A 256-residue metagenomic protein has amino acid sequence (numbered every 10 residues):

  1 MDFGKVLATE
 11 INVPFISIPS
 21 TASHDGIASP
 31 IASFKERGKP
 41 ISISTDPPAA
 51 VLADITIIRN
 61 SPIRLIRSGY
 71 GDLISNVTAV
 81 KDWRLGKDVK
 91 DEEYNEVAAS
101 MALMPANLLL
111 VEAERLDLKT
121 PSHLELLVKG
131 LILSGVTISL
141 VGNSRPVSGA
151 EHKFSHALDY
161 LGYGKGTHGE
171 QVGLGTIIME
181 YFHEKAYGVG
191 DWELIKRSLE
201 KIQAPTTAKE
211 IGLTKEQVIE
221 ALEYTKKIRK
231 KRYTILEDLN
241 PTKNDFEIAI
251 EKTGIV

Functional and structural regions predicted by a protein language model:
M1-I16, R115-L124: N-terminal small/polar loop signature for handling phosphorylated ligands or for N-terminal nucleophile
M1-V6, H24-I27, V147, A157: Short glycine/serine/threonine-rich phosphate/pyrophosphate-binding segments that cradle anionic phosphate groups
D2, V6, L174-I177, I219 (+1 more regions): A broad detector of short, well-ordered amphipathic alpha-helices that serve as recognition/interaction surfaces
D2-F3, R37-K39, S134: A generic local structural motif
T9-P105: A glycine/threonine-rich phosphate-anchoring loop and its flanking beta-alpha core in nucleotide/phosphate-binding
T21, T56, F154, T214-E216: Alpha-helical hydrophobic packing sites
L73, K185-V256: C-terminal charged capping/lid subdomain of soluble metabolic enzymes
V97-K201, T206-K209: Active-site segments that bind and position negatively charged phosphate/pyrophosphate groups
